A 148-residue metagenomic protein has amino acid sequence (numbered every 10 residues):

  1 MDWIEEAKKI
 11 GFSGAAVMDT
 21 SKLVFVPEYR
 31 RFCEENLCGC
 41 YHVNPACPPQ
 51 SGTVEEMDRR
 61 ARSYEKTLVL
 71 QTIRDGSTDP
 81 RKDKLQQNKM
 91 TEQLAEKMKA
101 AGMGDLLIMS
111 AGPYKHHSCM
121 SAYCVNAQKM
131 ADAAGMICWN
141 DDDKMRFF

Functional and structural regions predicted by a protein language model:
M1-F148: Auxiliary alpha/beta "docking" domains used to position bulky ligands
